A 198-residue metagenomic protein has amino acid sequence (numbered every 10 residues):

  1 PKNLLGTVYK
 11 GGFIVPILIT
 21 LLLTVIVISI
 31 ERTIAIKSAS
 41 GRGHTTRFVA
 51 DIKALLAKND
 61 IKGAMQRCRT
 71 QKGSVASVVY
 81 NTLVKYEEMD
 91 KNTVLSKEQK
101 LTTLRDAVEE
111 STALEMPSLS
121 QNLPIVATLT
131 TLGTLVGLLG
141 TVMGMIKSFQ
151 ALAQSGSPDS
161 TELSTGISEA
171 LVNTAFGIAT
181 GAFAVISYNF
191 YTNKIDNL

Functional and structural regions predicted by a protein language model:
P1-R47, Y191: Hydrophobic membrane-targeting segments
K2-I14, E109-G133, S160-V172: Alpha-helical membrane-interface segments at transmembrane helix boundaries
G12, I26, A64, V79 (+3 more regions): Residue-level signature of catalytic and energy-coupling elements of molecular machines, predominantly ATP/GTP-dependent
V15-I28, A127-G137, T180-A184: Alpha-helical transmembrane segments of integral membrane proteins
I30-A39, V142-S148, L152: Transmembrane helix-loop junctions and nearby membrane-interface residues
R32, T134-M145, T174, I178-I186: Hydrophobic positions within alpha-helical transmembrane segments of bacterial inner-membrane proteins
G41-V136, K147-S155, I186-L198: Predominantly long cytosolic amphipathic alpha-helical stalk/bundle segments
P158-L198: Channel- or pocket-lining gating/hinge segments that regulate access to a cavity or pore
